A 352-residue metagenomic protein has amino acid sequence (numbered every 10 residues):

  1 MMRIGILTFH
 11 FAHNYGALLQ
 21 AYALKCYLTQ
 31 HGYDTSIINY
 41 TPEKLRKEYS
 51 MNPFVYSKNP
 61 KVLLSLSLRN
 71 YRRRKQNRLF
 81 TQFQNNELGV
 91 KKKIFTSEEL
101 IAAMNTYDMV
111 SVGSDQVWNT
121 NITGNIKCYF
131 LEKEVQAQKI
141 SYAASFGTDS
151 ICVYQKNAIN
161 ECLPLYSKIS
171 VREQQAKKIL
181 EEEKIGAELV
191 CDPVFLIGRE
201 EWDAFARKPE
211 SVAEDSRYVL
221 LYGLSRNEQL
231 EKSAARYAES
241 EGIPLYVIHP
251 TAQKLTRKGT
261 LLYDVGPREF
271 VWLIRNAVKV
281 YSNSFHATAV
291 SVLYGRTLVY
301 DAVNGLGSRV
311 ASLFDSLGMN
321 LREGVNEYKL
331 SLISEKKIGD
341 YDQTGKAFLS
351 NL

Functional and structural regions predicted by a protein language model:
M1-L352: Active-site anion-handling motifs in enzyme catalytic cores
